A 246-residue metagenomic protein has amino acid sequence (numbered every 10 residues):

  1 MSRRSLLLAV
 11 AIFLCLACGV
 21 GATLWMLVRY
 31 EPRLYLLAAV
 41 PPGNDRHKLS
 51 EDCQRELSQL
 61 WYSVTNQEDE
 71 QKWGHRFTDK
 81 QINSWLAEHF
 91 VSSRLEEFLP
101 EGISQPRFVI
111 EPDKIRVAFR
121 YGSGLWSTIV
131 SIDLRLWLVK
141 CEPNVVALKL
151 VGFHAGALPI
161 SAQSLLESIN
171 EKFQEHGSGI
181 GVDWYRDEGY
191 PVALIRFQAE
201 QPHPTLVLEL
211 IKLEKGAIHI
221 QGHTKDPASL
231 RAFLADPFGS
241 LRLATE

Functional and structural regions predicted by a protein language model:
S2-E246: Extracellular/lumenal and peripheral-membrane lipid-interaction modules
